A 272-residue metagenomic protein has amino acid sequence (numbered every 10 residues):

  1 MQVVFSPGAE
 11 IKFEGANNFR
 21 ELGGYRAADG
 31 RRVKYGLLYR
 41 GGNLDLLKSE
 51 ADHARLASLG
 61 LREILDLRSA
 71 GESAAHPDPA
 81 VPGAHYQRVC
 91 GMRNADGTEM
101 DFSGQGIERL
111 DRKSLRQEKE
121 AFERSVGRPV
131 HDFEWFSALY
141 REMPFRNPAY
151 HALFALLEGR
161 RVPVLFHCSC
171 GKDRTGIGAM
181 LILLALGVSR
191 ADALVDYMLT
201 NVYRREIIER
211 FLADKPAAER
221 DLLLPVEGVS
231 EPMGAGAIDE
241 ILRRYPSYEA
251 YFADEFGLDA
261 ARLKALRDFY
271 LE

Functional and structural regions predicted by a protein language model:
M1-L165, I177-E272: Cys-dependent protein tyrosine phosphatase-like superfamily
C170, R174-T175: Ser/Thr-glycine-rich phosphate-binding loops at phosphate-binding pockets of nucleotides, nucleotide cofactors
